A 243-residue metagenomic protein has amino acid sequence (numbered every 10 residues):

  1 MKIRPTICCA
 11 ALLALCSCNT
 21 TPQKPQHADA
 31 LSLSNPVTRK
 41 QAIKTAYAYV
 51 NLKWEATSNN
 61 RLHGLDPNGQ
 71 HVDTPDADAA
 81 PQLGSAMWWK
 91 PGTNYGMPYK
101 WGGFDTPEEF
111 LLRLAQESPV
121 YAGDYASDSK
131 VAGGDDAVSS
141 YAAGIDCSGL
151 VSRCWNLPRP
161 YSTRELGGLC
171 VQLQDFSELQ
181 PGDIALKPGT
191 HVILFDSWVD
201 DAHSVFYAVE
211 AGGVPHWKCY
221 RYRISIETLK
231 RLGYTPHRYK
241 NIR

Functional and structural regions predicted by a protein language model:
M1-C8: Bacterial N-terminal signal peptides that target proteins for export
L15-S17: C-terminal motif of bacterial Sec signal peptides marking the signal peptidase cleavage site
P22-S148: N-terminal capping segments
A42, V72-P75, E210, Y220-I224 (+1 more regions): Extracytoplasmic low-complexity repetitive segments enriched in small/polar residues
N51-E55, S152-P160: Sec-exported extracytoplasmic/periplasmic mature domains
G144-S148, L179, H237: Short alpha-helical patches at coil-to-helix transitions and adjacent helical residues in well-structured domains
L157-Y222: ...with weaker cross-activation on analogous glycine-rich loops/strands in unrelated enzymes
C219-R243: Low-complexity, Gly/Ser/Thr/Pro-rich intrinsically disordered linker/tail segments
